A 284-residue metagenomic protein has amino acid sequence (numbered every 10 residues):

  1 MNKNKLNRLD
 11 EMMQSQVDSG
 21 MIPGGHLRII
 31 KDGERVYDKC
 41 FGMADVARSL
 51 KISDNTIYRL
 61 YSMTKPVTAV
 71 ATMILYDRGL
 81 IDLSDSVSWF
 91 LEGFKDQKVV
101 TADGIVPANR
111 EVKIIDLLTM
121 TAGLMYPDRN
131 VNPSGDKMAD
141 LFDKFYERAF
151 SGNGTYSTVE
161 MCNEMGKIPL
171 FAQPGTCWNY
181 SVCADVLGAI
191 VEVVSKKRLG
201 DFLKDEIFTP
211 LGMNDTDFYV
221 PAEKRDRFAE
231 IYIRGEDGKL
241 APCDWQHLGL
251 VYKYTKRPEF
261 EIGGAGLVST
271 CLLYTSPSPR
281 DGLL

Functional and structural regions predicted by a protein language model:
N2-L60, L80, D96-D103: Short, conserved catalytic-motif segment at the N-terminal edge
D10-M13, G33, R59-V87, L117 (+2 more regions): Active-site SXXK
V17, Y76-D77, G166: Alpha-helix C-terminal capping/helix-coil junction sites
G24, D82-S86, R198-F202: Alpha-helix N-cap and coil->helix boundary residues
C40-G42, S86, W245: Short clusters of small/polar residues that mark proteolytic maturation junctions
S88-K95: Acidic helix-start/capping segments at beta-turn-to-alpha-helix junctions
K98-S276: Short, surface-exposed loop or secondary-structure junction motifs that flank catalytic or metal-binding residues
Y274, P279-L284: Single conserved hydrophobic/aromatic residue that forms the stacking wall/gate of nucleotide- or nucleobase-binding
